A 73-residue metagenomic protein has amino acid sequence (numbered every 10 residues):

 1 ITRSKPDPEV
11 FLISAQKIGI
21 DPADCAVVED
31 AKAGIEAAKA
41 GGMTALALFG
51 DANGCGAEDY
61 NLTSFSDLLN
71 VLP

Functional and structural regions predicted by a protein language model:
I1-P73: Asp-based, Mg2+/Mn2+-dependent phosphohydrolase catalytic module
